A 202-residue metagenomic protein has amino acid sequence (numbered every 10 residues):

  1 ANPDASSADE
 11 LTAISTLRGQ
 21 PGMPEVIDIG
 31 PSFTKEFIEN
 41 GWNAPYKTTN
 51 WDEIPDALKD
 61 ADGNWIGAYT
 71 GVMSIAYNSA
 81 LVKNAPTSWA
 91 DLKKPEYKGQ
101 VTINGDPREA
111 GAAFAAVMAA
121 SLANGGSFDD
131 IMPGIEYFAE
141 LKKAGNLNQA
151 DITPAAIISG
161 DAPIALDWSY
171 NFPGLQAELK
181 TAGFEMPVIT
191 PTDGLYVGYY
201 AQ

Functional and structural regions predicted by a protein language model:
A5-S15, G22-D161: Extracytoplasmic ligand-binding site segments that recognize negatively charged/polar headgroups
L17-R18, G41, Q176-L179: Active-site catalytic pocket residues across diverse enzymes, especially alpha/beta-hydrolases
G19, L81, T192-G194: Short polar/acidic secondary-structure junctions
S32-E36, I158, I164-F184: A ligand-binding cleft/hinge motif common to bilobed small-molecule-binding domains
G71, I135-E140, N146, K180-Q202: Periplasmic-binding protein-like
R108, T153-A155, Y170-G174, T192-Y196: Short, catalytically relevant binding-site loops at active-site mouths
G111-A112, A165, P173-Q176, Y196-Y199: Short acidic/glycine-rich loop or secondary-structure boundary segments that cap or lie
